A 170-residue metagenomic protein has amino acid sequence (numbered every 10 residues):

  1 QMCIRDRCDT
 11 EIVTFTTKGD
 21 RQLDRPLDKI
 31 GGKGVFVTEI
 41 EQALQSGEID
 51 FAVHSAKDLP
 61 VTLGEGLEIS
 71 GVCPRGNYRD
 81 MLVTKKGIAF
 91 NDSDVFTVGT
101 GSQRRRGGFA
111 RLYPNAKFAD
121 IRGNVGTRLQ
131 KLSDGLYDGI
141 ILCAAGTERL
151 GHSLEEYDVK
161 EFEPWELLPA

Functional and structural regions predicted by a protein language model:
M2-I4: Short, small-residue-biased leader/transition segments that mark boundaries at the very start of proteins
R7-I12, L27-D28, Y113-G123: A local structural motif
F15-D20, G32-I40, F118-K131: Short helix-initiation/N-cap motifs at beta->coil->alpha
T16, S55-L59, L142-T147: Beta->alpha turn/N-cap motifs
D24-D50: Short, structured active-site "lid" loops
Q45-S55, D138-C143: Paired acidic/hydrophobic, glycine-rich loop segments that form the ligand-binding mouth/hinge of periplasmic-binding
A56-K57, E65-N115, E163: A conserved helix-loop-strand patch within extracytoplasmic ligand-binding domains of the periplasmic binding
A119-A170: Pocket-lining segment of extracytoplasmic ligand-binding domains
